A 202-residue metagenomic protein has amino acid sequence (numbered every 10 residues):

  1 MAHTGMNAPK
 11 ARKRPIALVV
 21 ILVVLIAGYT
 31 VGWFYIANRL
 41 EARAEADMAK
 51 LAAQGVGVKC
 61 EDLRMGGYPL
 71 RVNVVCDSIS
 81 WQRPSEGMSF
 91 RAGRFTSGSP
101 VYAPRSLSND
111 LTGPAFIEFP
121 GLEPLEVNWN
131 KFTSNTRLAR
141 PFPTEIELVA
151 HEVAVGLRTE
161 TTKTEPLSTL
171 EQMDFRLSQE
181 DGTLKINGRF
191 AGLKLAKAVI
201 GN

Functional and structural regions predicted by a protein language model:
H3-N7, I16-G28, G32-N202: Glycine-rich, small/hydroxylated-residue low-complexity segments
